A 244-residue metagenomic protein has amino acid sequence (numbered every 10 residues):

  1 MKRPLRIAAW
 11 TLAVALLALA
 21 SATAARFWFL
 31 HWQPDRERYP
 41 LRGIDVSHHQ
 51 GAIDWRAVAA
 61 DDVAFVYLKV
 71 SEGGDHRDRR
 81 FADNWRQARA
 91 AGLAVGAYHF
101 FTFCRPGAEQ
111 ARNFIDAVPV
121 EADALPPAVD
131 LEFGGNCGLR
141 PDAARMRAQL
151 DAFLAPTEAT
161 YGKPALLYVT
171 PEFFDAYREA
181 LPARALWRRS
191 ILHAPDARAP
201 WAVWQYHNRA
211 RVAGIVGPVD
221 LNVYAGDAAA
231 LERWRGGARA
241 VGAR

Functional and structural regions predicted by a protein language model:
M1-L5: N-terminal Lys/Arg-rich, disordered targeting/topogenic segments
R6-F27: Hydrophobic membrane-insertion alpha-helices, especially the h-region of bacterial N-terminal signal peptides
A20-E72: Boundary/entry segment of secreted carbohydrate-active catalytic domains
D35-G51, R56, L181-R244: Functionally critical loop-and-helix segments that line ligand-binding/catalytic clefts of soluble enzyme domains
R36-G51, V70-A152, E158-T160: Substrate-binding cleft of extracellular glycoside hydrolase catalytic domains
L41-G43, A64-F65, A94-G96, A124-A128 (+3 more regions): Structural preference for beta-strand elements that scaffold enzyme active sites
I115-V129, F133, R178-W201: Structural recognition of alpha->loop->beta junctions
E158-D175: Aromatic-lined carbohydrate-recognition surfaces of secreted/lumenal glycan-active proteins
